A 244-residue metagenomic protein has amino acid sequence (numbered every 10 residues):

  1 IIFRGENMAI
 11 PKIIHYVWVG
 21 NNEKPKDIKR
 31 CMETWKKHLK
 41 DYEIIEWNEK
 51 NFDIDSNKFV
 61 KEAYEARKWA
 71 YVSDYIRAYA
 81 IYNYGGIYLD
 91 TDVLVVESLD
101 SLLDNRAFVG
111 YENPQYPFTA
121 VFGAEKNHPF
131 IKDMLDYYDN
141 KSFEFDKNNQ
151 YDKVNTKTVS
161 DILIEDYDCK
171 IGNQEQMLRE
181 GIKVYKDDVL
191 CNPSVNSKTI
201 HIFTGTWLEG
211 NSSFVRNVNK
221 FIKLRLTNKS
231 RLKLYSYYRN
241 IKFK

Functional and structural regions predicted by a protein language model:
F3-S73, T91-K244: Glycosyltransferase-associated regions of secretory-pathway enzymes, highlighting luminal stem/catalytic domains
Y75-G86: Small-residue hinge/turn detector
